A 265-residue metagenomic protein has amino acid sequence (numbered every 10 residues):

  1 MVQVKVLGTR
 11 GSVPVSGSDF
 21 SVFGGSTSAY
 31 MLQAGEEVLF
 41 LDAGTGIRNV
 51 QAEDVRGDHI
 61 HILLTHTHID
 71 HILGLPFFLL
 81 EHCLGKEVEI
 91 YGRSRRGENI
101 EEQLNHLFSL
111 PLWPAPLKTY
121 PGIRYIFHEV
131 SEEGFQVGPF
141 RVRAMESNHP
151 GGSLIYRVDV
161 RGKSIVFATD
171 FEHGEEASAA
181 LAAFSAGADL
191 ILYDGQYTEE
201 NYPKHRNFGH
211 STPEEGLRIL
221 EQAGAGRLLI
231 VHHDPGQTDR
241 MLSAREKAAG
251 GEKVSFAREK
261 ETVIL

Functional and structural regions predicted by a protein language model:
M1-V166, L181-A182, L242-L265: Binuclear metal-dependent hydrolase catalytic cores
L41, T65, T169, Y193-G195 (+1 more regions): Active-site flanking residues adjacent to catalytic metal/cofactor-binding acidic residues
I90, S94-E98, E172-H173, H233-Q237: Short histidine/acidic/glycine/proline-rich micro-motifs that form metal- and phosphate-coordinating active-site loops
R93, M145, D170, H205 (+1 more regions): Glycine- and other small-residue-rich loops at beta-strand/loop junctions that grip anionic moieties
G174-K260: Cap/insert and terminal regions of metallo-dependent hydrolase folds
